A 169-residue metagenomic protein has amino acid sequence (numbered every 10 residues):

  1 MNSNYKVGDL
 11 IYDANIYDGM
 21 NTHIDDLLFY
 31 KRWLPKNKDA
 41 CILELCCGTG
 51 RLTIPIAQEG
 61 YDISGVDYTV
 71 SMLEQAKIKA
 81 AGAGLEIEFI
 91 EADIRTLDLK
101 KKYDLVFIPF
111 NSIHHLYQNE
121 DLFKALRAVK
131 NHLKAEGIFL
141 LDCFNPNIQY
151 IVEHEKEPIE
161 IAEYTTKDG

Functional and structural regions predicted by a protein language model:
M1-A40: Conserved class I S-adenosyl-L-methionine
P35, Y117, K134: Short conserved AdoMet
D39-G48: Conserved class I S-adenosyl-L-methionine
T53-T96: Class I SAM-dependent methyltransferase SAM/SAH-binding core
R95-L105: A short acidic, Gly/Pro-enriched loop at the edge of an enzyme's catalytic core that lines a small-molecule cofactor
D104-E120: A short SAM/SAH-binding and catalytic strip from SAM-dependent methyltransferases
F123-A135: A short glycine-rich, Lys/Arg-flanked "PGG" loop and its adjoining helix->strand segment in the class I
L141-G169: SAM-dependent methyltransferase
